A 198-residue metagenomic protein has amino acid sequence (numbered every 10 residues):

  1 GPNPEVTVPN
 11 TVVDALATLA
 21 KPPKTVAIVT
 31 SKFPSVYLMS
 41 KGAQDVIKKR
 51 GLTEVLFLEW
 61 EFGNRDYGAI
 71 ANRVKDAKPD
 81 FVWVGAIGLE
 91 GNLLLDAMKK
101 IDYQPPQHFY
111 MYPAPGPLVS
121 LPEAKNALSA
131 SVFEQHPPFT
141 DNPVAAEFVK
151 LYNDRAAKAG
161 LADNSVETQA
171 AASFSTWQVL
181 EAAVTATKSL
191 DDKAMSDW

Functional and structural regions predicted by a protein language model:
G1-I101, F139, P143: Extracellular/periplasmic Venus flytrap/periplasmic-binding protein
P2, M98-F174, T185-A186: Extracellular/periplasmic periplasmic-binding protein-like sensory domains
N10, N92, A171-Q178, K193: A structural signal for well-ordered alpha-helical segments within the folded catalytic domains of diverse enzymes
A27-I28, F109-Y110, K193-W198: Beta-strand segments within the central parallel beta-sheet cores of soluble alpha/beta enzyme folds
Y67, W177-W198: Extracellular/periplasmic bilobal clamshell ligand-binding domains
